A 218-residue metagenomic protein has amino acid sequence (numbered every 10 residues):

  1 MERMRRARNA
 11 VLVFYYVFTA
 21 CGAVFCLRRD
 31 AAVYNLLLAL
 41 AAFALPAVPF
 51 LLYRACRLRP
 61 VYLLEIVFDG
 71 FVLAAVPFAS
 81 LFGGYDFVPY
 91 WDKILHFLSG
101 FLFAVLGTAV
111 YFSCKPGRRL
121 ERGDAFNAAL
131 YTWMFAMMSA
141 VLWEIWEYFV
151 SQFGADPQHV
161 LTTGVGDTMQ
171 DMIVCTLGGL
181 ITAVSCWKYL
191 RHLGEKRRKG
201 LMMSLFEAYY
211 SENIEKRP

Functional and structural regions predicted by a protein language model:
M1-F14: N-terminal membrane topogenic signal
E2-R3, A31-V33, L51-L64, R118-D124: Membrane-interface helix-boundary motifs at transmembrane edges
L27-V33, L58, L81-W91: Membrane-interface helix caps and helix-loop-helix hairpins in membrane proteins
L37-L40, R59-F71, K93-H96: Cytoplasmic-side transmembrane-helix entry/capping segments in multi-pass membrane proteins
P46-F50, F71-V76, A104, F135-W143 (+1 more regions): Alpha-helical transmembrane segments of multi-pass membrane proteins
F82-G83, F87-D92, M137-L180: Interfacial helix-loop-helix junctions of multi-pass membrane proteins
S99-K115, Q152-P157, T176-Y189: Membrane-interfacial alpha-helical segments at the cytosolic side of multi-pass membrane proteins
L193-P218: Short, highly charged, low-complexity non-transmembrane loops/tails of multi-pass membrane proteins
